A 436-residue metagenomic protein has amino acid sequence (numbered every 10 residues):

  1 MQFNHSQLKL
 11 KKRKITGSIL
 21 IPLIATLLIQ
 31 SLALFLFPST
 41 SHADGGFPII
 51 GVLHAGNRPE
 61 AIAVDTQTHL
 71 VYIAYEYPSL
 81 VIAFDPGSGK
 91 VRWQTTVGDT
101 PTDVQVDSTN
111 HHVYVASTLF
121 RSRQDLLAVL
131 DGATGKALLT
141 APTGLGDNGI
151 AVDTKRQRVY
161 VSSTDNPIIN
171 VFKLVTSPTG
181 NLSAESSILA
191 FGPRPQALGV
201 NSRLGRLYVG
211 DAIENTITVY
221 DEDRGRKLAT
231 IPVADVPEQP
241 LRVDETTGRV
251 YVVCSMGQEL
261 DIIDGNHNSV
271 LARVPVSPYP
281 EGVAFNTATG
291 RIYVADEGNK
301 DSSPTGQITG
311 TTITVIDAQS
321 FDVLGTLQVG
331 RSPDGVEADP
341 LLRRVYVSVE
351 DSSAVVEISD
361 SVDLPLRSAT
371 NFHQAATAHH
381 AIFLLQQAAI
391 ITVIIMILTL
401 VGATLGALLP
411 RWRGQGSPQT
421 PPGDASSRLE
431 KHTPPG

Functional and structural regions predicted by a protein language model:
M1-I15: N-terminal secretory signal peptides that target proteins for export/translocation
S6, S18, S348, S417 (+1 more regions): Serine residues within intrinsically disordered or low-complexity segments
K11-L20, Q387: N-terminal export and membrane-targeting signals
P22-F35: Bacterial N-terminal signal peptides
Q30-S31, T40-L385, T399, A403: Predominantly soluble domains enriched in secretory-pathway, periplasmic, or organellar proteins
L34-P38, A403-R413: Juxtamembrane cytosolic interface motif at the C-terminal end of transmembrane helices
Q387-L408: Selective detector of the "anchor" transmembrane alpha-helix that sits immediately C-terminal
R413-G436: Cytoplasmic C-terminal tails of single-pass
